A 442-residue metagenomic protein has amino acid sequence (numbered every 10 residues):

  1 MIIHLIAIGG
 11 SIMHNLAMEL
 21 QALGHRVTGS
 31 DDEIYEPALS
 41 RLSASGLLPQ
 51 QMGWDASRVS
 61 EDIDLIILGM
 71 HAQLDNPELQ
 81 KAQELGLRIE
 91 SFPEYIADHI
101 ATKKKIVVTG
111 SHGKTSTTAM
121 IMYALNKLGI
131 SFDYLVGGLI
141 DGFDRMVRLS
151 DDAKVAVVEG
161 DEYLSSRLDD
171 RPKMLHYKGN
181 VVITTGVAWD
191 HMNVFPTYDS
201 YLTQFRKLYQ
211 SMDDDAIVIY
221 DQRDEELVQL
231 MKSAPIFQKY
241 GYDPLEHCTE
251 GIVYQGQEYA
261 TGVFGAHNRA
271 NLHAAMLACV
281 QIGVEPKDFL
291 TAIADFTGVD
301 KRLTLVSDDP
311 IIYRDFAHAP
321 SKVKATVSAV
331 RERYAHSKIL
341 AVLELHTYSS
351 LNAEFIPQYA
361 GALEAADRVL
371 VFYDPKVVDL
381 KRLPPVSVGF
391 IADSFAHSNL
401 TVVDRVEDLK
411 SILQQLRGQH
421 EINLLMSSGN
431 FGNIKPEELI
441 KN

Functional and structural regions predicted by a protein language model:
M1-I34, L42-P49, D62, I66 (+5 more regions): ATP-dependent carboxylate-amine ligase
I8, S30-D31, G69-H71, F92-P93 (+12 more regions): Fold-independent oxyanion-binding glycine-rich loops and adjacent beta-strand/coil segments at enzyme active sites
S11-N15, P37, G142-F143, A270: Short N-terminal binding/cap micro-motifs at the start of the first secondary-structure element
M13, Y35-P37, D75, A97 (+7 more regions): Conserved protein kinase catalytic core
E19-H25, S43, S57-E61, M70 (+4 more regions): Phosphate-binding loop of NTP-binding sites
Q51-W54, E90-A97, L135-G138, A234-G251 (+4 more regions): Beta-strand->loop->alpha-helix junctions that form or flank phosphate-binding loops in nucleotide-handling enzymes
L175-W189, V263-G298: A conserved, hydrophobic alpha-helical segment in the catalytic core of large ATP/adenylate-utilizing enzymes
Y259-F264, P310-R314: Short pre-catalytic strand/loop immediately N-terminal to key active-site residues, enriched for Gly-Thr
